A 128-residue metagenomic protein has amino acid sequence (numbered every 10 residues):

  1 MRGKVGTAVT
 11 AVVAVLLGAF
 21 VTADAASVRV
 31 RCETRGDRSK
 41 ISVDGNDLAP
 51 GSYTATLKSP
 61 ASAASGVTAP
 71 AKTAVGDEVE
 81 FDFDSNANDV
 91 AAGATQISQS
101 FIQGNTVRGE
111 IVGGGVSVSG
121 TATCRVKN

Functional and structural regions predicted by a protein language model:
M1-V9: Bacterial N-terminal signal peptides that target proteins for export
T10-G18: Bacterial N-terminal signal peptides
F20-A25: Sec/Tat signal peptide C-region and signal peptidase I cleavage site
A26-T68: Short, surface-exposed binding/anchoring microloops in extracellular/periplasmic proteins
A55, Q96-V116: Short, aromatic- and glycine-rich surface loops/edge beta-strands on solvent-exposed regions
S62-N86, A122-C124: Solvent-exposed serine/threonine-rich low-complexity stretches and specific carbohydrate-binding patches
D77-Q103: Short, solvent-exposed, Trp/other aromatic-anchored flexible loops in extracytoplasmic proteins
G115-N128: Edge beta-strands of extracellular beta-sandwich domains
